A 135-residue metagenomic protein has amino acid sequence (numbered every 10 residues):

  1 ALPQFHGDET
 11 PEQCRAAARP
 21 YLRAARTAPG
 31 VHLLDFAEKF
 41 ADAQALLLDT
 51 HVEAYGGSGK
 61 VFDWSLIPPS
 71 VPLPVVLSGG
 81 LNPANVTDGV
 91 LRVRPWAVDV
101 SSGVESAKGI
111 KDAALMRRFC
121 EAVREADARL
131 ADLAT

Functional and structural regions predicted by a protein language model:
A1-L77, L81-N85, A126, L130: Conserved anion-binding
H6-T10, H51-V52, G57, R92-R117: Glycine-rich phosphate-binding active-site loops on the catalytic face of alpha/beta enzymes
A16, V90, S101-T135: C-terminal helical cap(s) of enzyme catalytic domains, especially alpha/beta-barrels
K39, V90-L91: Non-catalytic positions within long, well-ordered alpha-helices that form the structural scaffold/packing of enzyme
P69, V75, L91-R92, L115: Generic secondary-structure boundary signal with a strong preference for alpha-helix termini
